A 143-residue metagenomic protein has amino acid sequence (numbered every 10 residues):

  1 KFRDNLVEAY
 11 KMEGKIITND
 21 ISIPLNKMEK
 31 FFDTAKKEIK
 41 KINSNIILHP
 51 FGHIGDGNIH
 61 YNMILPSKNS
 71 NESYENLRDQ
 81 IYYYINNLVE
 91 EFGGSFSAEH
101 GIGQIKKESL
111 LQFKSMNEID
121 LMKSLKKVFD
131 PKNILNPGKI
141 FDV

Functional and structural regions predicted by a protein language model:
K1-F2, F51-N58, E99-K107, G138-V143: A glycine-rich phosphate-binding loop feature that marks nucleotide/adenosyl-phosphate handling sites
K1-Y84, L88, F92: C-terminal substrate-recognition/cap domain of FAD-linked oxidoreductases
Y10-K15, I21, I105-E118: C-terminal polymerase-core module
N19, Y61-M63, H100, L125 (+1 more regions): A structural signal for short, well-ordered beta-strand segments
S73-L77, I81, I102, L110-F113 (+1 more regions): Short amphipathic alpha-helical interaction segments
E90-I102, K127, P131-L135: Alpha-helix capping/hinge segments and adjacent helical runs
K107-V143: Activity-critical C-terminal alpha-helical subdomain
